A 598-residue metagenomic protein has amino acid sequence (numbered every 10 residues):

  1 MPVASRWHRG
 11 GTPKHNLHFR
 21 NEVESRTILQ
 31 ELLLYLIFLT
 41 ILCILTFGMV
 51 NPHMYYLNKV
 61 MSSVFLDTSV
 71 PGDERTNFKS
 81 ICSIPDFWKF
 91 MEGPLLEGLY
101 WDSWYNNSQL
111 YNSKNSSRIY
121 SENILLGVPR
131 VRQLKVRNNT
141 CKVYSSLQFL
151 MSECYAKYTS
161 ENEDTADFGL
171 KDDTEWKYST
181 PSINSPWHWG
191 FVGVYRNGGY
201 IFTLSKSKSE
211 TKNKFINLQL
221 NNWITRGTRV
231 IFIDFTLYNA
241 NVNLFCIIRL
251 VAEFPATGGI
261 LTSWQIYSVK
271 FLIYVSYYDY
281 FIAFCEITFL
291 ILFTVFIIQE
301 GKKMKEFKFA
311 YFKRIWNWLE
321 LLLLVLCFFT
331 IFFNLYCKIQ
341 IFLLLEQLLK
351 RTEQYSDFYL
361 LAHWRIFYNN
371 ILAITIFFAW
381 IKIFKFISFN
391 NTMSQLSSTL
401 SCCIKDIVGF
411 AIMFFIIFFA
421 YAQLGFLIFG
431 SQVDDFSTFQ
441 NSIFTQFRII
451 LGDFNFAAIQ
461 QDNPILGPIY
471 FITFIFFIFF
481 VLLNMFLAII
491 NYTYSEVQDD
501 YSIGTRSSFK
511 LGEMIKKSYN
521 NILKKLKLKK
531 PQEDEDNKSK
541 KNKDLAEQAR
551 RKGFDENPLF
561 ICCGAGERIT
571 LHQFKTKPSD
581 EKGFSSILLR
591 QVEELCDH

Functional and structural regions predicted by a protein language model:
M1-E24, I28, H53-N221, T225 (+2 more regions): Intrinsically disordered, low-complexity cytosolic regulatory tails and large intracellular loops of multi-pass
A4-N16, V64-R75, G258-I273, I331 (+3 more regions): Pore-loop/selectivity-filter region of tetrameric P-loop cation channels
L29-L39, I387-V433: Pore-domain transmembrane helices of cation channels
Q30-L32, G198-Y200, G227-I231, I248 (+2 more regions): Core residues of folded domains in eukaryotic genome-function proteins
Y35-P52, L244, L272-Y274, E286-F307 (+6 more regions): Membrane-embedded alpha-helices of multi-pass membrane proteins, especially ion channels and transporters
P52-V64, L335-K350, S356-F367, I412-I472 (+3 more regions): Outer-pore turret/helix-boundary of cation channels
F235, A240-D406: Hydrophobic alpha-helical transmembrane segments corresponding to the first two to three helices of multi-pass helical
L322, C403-A411, D453, F476: Loop-to-transmembrane-helix entry motif
